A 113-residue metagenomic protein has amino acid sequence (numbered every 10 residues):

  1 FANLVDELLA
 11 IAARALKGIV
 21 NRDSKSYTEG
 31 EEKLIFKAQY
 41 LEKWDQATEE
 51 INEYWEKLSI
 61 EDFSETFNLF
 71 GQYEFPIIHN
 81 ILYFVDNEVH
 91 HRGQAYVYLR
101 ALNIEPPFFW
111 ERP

Functional and structural regions predicted by a protein language model:
F1-G30, L69-P113: Short, contiguous alpha-helical
K33-N68, F75-R92, Y96-V97: Acidic/histidine-rich alpha-helical segments that form the ligand environment of transition-metal centers
